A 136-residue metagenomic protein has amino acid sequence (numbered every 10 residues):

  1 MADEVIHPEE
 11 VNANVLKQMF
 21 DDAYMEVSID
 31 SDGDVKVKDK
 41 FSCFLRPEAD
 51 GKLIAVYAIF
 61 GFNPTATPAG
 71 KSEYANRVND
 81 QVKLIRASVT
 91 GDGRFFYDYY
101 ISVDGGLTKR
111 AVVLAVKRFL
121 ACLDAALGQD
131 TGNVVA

Functional and structural regions predicted by a protein language model:
M1-F44, T90: Charge-rich, low-complexity N-terminal segments
I6, E10, T65-A66, G106-V113: Ordered, soluble secondary-structure elements with a strong preference for glycine-centered loop motifs and nearby
M19, A23, R77-Q81, A115-Q129: Conserved short hydrophobic interaction patches
G33-V35, K52-I54, R94-F95: Hydrophobic residues embedded in beta-strands of well-ordered beta-sheets
F41-R46, V103-G105: Short, charged/polar, Gly/Pro-enriched secondary-structure boundary elements
C43-P64: A short acidic-to-branched-hydrophobic micro-motif
Y57-D98: Short, internal acidic amphipathic alpha-helical interface segments that mediate docking to partner proteins
D92-K117, A121, G128-A136: Well-ordered alpha/beta subsegment
